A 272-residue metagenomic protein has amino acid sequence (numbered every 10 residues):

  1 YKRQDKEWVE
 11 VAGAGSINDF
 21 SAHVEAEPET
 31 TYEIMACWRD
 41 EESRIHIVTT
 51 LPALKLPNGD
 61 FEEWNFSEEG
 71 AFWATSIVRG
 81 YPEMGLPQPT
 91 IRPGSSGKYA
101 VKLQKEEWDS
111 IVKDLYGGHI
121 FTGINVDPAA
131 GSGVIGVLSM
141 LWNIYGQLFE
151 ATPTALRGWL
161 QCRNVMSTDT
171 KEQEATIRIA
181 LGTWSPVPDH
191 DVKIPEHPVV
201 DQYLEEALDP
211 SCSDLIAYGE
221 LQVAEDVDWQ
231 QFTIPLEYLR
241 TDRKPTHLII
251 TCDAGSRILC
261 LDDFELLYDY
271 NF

Functional and structural regions predicted by a protein language model:
Y1: Conserved small/polar residues in nucleotide/adenosyl-binding loops
H23-T31: Surface-exposed, short loops/turns at beta-strand junctions within beta-sandwich domains
E33-C37, I249-T251: Extracellular recognition modules
I45-L86, S95: Extracellular carbohydrate-recognition regions
E62-F66, Q104-W108, A151, L156-S167 (+2 more regions): Solvent-exposed strand-to-loop "edge" motifs in beta-rich extracellular domains
R92-S132: Short carbohydrate-recognition loop motifs
P186-R243: Extracellular carbohydrate recognition and processing domains and analogous Trp-centered ligand-binding platforms
D226-D228, D242-R243, I249-N271: Extracellular carbohydrate recognition
